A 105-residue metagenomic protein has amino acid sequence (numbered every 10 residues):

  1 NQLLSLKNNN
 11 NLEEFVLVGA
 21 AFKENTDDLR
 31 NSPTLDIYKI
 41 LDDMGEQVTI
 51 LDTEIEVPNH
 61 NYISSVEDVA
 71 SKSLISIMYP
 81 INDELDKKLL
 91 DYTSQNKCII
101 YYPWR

Functional and structural regions predicted by a protein language model:
N1-R105: Structural/interface elements that position substrates and couple domains in central-metabolism enzymes
